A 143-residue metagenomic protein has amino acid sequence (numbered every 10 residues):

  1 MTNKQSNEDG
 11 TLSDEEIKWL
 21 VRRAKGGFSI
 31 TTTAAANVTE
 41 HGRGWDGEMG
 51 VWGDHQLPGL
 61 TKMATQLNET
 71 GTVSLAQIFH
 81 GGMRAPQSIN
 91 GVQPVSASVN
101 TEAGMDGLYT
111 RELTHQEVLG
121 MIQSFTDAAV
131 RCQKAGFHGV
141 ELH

Functional and structural regions predicted by a protein language model:
M1-H143: Flavin-dependent oxidoreductase catalytic cores
